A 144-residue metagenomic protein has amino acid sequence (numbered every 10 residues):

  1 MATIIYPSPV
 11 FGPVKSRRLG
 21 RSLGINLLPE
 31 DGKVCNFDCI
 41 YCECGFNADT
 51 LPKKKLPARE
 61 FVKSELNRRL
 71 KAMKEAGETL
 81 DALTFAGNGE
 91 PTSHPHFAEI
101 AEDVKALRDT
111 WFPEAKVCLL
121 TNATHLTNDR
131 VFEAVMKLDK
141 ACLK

Functional and structural regions predicted by a protein language model:
M1-R18, K71-K74: Auxiliary Fe-S-binding modules of radical SAM enzymes
L19-E60: Canonical Radical SAM [4Fe-4S] cluster-binding loop centered on the CxxxCxxC motif and its immediate flanking residues
I25, L119, L143: Conserved, mostly hydrophobic/aromatic
L27, F85-G87, T121: Short glycine-centered, acidic/aromatic-flanked micro-motifs in structured strand/loop junctions that mark active-site
G32, E90-P91: Short strand->helix junction
K53-N67, T92-K137: Canonical radical SAM enzyme core domain
S64-A86: Short Fe-S-cluster ligation motifs
L138-K144: Non-cysteine beta-strand/loop elements that form the S-adenosyl-L-methionine
